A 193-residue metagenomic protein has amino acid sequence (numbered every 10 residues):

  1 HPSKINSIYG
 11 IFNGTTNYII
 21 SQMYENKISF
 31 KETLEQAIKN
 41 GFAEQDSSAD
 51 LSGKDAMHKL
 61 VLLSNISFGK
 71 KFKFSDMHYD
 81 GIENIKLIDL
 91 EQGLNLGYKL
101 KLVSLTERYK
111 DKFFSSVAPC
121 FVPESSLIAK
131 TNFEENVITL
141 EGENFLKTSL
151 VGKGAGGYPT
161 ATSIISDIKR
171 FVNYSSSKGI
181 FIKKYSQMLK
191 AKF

Functional and structural regions predicted by a protein language model:
H1-A43, S48, K54-D55, L62: Rossmann-like NAD(P)H-binding beta-loop-alpha module
H1-S7, N26-Q36, I85-L100, K147-P159: Short secondary-structure transition/capping segments
S7-Y9, N17-I20, Q36, G41-S47 (+2 more regions): Catalytic, metal-anchored helix/loop core of enzyme active sites in primary metabolism
Q22-M23, S64-S67, I168: Generic structural signal for hydrophobic core residues of well-folded globular domains
M23-K27, K54, I82, K110 (+2 more regions): Alpha-helix termini
N26-S29, S67-F74, F171-S176: Short helix-capping/linker segments at secondary-structure and domain boundaries
T33-K130, E135-V137: Substrate-binding/catalytic subdomain of NAD(P)-dependent oxidoreductase enzymes
